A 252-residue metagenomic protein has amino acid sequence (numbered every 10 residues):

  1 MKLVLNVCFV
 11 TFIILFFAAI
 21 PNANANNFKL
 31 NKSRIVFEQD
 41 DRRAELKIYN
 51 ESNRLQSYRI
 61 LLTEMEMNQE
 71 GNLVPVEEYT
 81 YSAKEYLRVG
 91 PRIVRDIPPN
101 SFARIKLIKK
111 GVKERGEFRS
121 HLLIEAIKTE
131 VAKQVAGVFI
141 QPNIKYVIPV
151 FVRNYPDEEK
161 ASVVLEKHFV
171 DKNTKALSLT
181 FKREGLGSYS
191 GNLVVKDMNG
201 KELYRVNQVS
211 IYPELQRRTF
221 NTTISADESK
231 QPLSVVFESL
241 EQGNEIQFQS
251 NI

Functional and structural regions predicted by a protein language model:
I14-N22: C-terminal segment of classical bacterial N-terminal signal peptides
A25-R54, V94, K160-T174: Beta-sheet-dominated interaction scaffolds and their linkers
Q39-E45, A103-R104, E117-H121, K175-A176: Short, solvent-exposed loop/turn segments enriched in Ser/Thr/Gly
E45-Y49, I108, A176-E184: Short edge beta-strand/loop segments characteristic of extracellular beta-sandwich folds
S52-R54, E66, K113, K128 (+1 more regions): Short, acidic/polar linear motifs in exposed loop/turn regions
Q56-E77, Y81, L186-K201: Short acidic, flexible loop segments centered on an aromatic residue
E78-K113, K201-E228: Intrinsically disordered, low-complexity Pro/Gly/Ser/Thr-rich segments with frequent PxxP/GP/PP motifs and embedded
K110-F151, Q231-I252: Terminal connector regions
